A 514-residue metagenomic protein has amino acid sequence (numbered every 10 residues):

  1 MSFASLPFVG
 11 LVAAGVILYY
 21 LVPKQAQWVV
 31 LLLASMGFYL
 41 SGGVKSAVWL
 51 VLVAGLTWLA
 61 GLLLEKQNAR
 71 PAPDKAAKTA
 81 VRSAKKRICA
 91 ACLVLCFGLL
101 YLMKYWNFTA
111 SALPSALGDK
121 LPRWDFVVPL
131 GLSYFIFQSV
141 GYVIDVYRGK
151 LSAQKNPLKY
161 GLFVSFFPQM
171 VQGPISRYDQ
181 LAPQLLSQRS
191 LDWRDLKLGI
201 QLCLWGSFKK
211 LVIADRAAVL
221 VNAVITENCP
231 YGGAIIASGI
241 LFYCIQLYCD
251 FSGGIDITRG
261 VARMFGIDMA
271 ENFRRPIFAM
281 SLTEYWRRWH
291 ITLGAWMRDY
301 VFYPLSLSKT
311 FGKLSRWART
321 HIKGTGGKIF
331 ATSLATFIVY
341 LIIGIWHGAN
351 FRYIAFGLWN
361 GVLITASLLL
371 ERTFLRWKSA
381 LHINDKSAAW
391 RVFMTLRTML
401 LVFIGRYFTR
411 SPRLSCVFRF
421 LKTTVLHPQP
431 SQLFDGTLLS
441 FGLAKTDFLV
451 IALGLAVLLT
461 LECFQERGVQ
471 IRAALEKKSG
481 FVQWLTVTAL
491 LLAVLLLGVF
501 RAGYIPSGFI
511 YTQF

Functional and structural regions predicted by a protein language model:
M1-Q513: Membrane-embedded transmembrane alpha-helical bundles that form the catalytic cores of multi-pass lipid-modifying
